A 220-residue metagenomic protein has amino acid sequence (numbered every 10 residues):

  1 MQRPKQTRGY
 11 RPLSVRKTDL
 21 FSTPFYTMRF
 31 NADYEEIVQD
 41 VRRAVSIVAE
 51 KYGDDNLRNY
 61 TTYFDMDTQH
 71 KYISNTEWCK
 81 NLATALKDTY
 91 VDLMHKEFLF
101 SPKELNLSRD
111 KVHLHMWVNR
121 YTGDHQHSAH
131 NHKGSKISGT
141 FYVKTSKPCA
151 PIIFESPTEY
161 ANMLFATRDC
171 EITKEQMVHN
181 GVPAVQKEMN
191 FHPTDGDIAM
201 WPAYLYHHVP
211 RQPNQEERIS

Functional and structural regions predicted by a protein language model:
Q2-E104, Q126: Non-heme Fe(II)/2-oxoglutarate
S22-F25, H113, C149, D195 (+1 more regions): Sequence-level motif detector for i,i+2 pairs with an aromatic at +2
W78-L114, T122-I137, F141-A150: Active-site region of the double-stranded beta-helix
V118-I198: Catalytic core of non-heme Fe(II) oxygenases with the double-stranded beta-helix
H127-H130, H207-N214: Short beta-strand His + acidic residue motifs that chelate non-heme Fe in jelly-roll/DSBH and cupin folds
G139-F141, Q215-S220: A short hydrophobic beta-strand segment most commonly corresponding to one strand of the jelly-roll/cupin
